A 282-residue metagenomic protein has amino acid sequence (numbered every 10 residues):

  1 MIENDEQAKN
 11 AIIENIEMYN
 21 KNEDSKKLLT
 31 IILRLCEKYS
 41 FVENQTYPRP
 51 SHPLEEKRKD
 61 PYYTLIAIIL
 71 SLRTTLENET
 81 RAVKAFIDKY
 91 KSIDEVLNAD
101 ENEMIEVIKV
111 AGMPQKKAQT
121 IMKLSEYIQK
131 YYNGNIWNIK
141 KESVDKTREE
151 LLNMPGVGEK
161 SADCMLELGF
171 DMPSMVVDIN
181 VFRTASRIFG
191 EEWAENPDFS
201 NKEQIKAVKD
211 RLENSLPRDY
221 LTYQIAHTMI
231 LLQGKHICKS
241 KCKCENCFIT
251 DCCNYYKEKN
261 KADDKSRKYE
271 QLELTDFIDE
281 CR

Functional and structural regions predicted by a protein language model:
M1-I139, R218-Y220, M229-R282: N-terminal polyanion-binding entry modules of DNA glycosylases/AP lyases and select other DNA-binding proteins
S25, H52, S143, D163-M165 (+3 more regions): Hydrophobic alpha-helical segments, principally membrane-spanning helices and signal/leader peptides
E56, D60, T64, M122 (+3 more regions): An alpha-helix initiation/capping motif
L65-L70, I121, S143-W193, M229: Catalytic DNA-binding helix-loop module of base-excision-repair DNA glycosylases/AP lyases
N78-R81, A99, K116-T120, K146 (+7 more regions): Alpha-helix N-cap and coil->helix boundary residues
D88-N98, V144-P155, E191-E195, A207-R218 (+2 more regions): Short, mixed-charge aromatic SLiMs
K109-M113, G134-I139, L151, L166-M172 (+2 more regions): Short helix-to-loop capping/linker segments positioned immediately adjacent to catalytic or ligand/cofactor-binding
V177-K235: A broadly conserved sequence feature marking short terminus-proximal activation segments in nucleic acid-centric
